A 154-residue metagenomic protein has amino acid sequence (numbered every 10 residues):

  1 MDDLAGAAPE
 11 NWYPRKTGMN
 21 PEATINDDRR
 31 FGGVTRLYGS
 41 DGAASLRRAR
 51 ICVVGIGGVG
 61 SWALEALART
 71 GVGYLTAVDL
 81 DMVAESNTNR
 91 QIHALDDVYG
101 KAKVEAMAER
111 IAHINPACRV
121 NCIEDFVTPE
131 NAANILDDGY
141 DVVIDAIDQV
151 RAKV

Functional and structural regions predicted by a protein language model:
D2-C52: N-terminal charged helix/coil linker that caps or initiates catalytic domains
D28, R36, S40, G57 (+4 more regions): Electropositive phosphate-/nucleotide-binding environments in soluble metabolic enzymes
L37-D41, L64, T128-N134: A generic local structural motif
R47-A68, Y74-D79, A84: Glycine-rich adenosine-cofactor-binding loop
A66-R69, R90-H93, I135-D138: Short, glycine/charged-enriched secondary-structure capping and boundary segments
Y74-N115: Glycine-rich phosphate-binding loop and adjoining beta1-alpha1-beta2 segment of Rossmann-like nucleotide-binding folds
G100-V142, I147-K153: A structured beta-alpha segment of the ubiquitous adenosine-cofactor-binding alpha/beta core
